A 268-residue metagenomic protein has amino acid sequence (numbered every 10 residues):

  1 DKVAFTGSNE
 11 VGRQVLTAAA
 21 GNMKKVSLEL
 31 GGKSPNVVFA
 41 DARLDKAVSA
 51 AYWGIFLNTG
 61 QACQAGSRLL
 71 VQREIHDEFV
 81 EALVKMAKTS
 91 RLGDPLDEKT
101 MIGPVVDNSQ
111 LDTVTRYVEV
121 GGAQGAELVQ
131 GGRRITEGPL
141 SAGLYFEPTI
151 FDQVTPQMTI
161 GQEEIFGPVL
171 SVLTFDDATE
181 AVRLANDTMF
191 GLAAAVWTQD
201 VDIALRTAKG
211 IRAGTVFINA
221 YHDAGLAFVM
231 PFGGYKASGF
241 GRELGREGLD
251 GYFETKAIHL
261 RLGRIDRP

Functional and structural regions predicted by a protein language model:
K2, S8-T155, L184, I218 (+1 more regions): ALDH superfamily catalytic-core signature
A4-F5, V196: Conserved SAM-binding loop
V37, R91, G103, V118 (+2 more regions): Conserved C-terminal structural/oligomerization subdomain of aldehyde/semialdehyde dehydrogenase
